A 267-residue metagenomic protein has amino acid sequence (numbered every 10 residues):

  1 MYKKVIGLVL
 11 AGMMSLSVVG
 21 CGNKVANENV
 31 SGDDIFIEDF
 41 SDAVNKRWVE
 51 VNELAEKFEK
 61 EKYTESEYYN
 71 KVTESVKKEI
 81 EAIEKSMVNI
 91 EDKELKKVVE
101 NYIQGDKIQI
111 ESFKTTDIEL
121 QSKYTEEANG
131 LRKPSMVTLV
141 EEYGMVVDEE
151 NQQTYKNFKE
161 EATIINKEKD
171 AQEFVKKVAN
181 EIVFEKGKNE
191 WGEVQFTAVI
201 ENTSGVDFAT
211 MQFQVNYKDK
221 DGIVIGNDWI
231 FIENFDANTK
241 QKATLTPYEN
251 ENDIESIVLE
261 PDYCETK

Functional and structural regions predicted by a protein language model:
L16-G20: C-terminal motif of bacterial Sec signal peptides marking the signal peptidase cleavage site
G22-E74: Immediate post-signal-peptide N-terminus of mature secreted/exported proteins
V72-V137: Long, amphipathic, charge-rich alpha-helical segments that form helical bundles/coiled-coils
G144-E190: Transition segment at domain starts
I200-S204: Asparagine-centered strand-capping/turn motif at beta-strand->loop junctions
V206-T210, V224-I225: Short acidic/proline- and small/hydrophobic-mixed sequence motifs that coincide with surface turns and coil-to-beta
V224-N252: Intrinsically disordered, low-complexity Pro/Gly/Ser/Thr-rich segments with frequent PxxP/GP/PP motifs and embedded
L245-K267: Terminal connector regions
